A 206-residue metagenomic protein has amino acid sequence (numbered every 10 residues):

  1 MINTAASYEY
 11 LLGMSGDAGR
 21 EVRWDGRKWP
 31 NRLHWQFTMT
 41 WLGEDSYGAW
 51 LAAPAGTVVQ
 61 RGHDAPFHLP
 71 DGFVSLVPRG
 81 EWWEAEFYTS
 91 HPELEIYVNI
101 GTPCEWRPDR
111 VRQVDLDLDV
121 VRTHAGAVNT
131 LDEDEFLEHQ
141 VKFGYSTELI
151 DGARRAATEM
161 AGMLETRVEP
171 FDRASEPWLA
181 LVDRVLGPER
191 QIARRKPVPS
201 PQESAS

Functional and structural regions predicted by a protein language model:
M1-D71: Charge-rich, low-complexity N-terminal segments
E44-Y47, S90-H91, T123-A127: Short acidic-glycine loop/turn motifs at beta-strand connectors
G48-A49, W83, I96, V128: Hydrophobic residues embedded in beta-strands of well-ordered beta-sheets
Q60-A65, P108-D109, H139-F143: A short, polar/proline- and glycine-enriched secondary-structure boundary/capping micro-motif
D64-E105, V111, D115-L118: Phosphate/ribose-recognition catalytic cores of enzymes acting on nucleotide-derived substrates
V98-G101, R112, G152-R155, A161-V168: A long amphipathic alpha-helix within ATP-dependent nucleotide-binding catalytic cores
L116-M163: A hydrophobic, small-residue-rich beta->alpha segment in the mid-to-C-terminal subdomain of diverse proteins
A156-S206: Cysteine/selenocysteine-centered motifs that mediate thiol-based redox chemistry or coordinate metal-sulfur cofactors
